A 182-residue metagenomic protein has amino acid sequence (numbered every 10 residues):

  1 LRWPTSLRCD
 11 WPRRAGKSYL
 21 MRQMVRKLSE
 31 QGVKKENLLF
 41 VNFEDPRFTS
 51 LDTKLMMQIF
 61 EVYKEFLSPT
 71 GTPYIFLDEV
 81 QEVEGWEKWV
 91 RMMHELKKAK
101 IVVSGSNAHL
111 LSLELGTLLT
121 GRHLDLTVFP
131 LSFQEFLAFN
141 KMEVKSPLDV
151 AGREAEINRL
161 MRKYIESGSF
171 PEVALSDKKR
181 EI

Functional and structural regions predicted by a protein language model:
S6-D10: Short hydrophobic/aromatic beta-strand immediately N-terminal to the Walker A/P-loop
R13-R14: Walker A (P-loop) phosphate-binding loop of P-loop NTPases
K17: Conserved lysine of the Walker
L20: Hydrophobic positions on the alpha1 helix immediately C-terminal to the Walker A/P-loop
L39-G71: Short glycine-rich substrate-engagement loop in P-loop NTPases that contacts/grips substrate
M92, H109-D125, L137-M142: Short regulatory helix/loop adjacent to the ATP-binding pocket of P-loop NTPases
K100-S106, T127, F136: Structural recognition of the conserved hydrophobic beta-strand(s) that form the central parallel beta-sheet of P-loop
Q134, A138-I182: Interdomain hinge/linker elements that couple catalytic modules in large macromolecular machines
